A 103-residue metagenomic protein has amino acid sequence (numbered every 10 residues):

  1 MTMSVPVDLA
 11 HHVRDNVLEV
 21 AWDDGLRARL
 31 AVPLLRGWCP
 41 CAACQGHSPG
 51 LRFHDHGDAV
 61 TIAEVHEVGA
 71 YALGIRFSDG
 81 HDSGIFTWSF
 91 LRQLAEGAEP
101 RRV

Functional and structural regions predicted by a protein language model:
M1-V103: Motif-centric detector for short Cys/His coordination patterns
